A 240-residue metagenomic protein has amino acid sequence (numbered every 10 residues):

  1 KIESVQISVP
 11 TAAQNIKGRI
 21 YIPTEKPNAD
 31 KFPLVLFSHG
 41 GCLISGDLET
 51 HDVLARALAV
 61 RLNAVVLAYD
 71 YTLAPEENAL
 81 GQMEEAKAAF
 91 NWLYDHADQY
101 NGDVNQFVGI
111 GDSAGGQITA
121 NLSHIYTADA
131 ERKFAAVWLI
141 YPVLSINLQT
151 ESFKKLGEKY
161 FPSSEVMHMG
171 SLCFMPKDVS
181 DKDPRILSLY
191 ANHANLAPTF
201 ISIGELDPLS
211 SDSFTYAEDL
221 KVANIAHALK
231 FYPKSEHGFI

Functional and structural regions predicted by a protein language model:
V5-I240: Alpha/beta-hydrolase superfamily serine-hydrolase fold, recognizing
